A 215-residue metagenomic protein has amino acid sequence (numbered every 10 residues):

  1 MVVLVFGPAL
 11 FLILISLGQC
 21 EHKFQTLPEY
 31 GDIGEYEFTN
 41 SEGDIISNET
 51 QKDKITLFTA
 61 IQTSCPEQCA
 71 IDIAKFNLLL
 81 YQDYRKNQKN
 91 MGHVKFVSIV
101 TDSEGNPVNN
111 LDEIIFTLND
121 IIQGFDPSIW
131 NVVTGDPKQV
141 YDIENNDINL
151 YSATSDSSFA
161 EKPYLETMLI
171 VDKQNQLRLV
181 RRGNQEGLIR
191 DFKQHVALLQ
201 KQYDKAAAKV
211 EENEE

Functional and structural regions predicted by a protein language model:
M1-T39, E215: N-terminal targeting signals for export/organelle localization
I33-G34, T56, L165-T167: Short loop/turn microsegments at loop-to-beta-strand junctions
T39-N40, V171: Hydrophobic alpha-helical segments, especially N-terminal targeting/anchoring helices
N48-F76, K95-V100: Short active-site neighborhood of thiol/selenol oxidoreductases, capturing the structured segment around
I73-I143: Structural microenvironment flanking redox-active thiols in thiol-disulfide oxidoreductases
S128-W130, Y141, N145-S155, E161-L169: Structural micro-motif
S155-E215: Thiol-/selenol-based redox modules, centered on thioredoxin-like and closely related oxidoreductase domains
